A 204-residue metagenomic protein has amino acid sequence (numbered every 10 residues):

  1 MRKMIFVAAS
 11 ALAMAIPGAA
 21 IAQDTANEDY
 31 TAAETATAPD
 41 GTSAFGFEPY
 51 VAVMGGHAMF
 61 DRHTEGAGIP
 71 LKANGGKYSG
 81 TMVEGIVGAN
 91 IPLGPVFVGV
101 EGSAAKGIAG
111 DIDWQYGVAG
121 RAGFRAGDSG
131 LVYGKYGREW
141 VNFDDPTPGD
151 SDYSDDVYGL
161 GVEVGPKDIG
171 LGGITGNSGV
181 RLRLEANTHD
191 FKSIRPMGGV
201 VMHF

Functional and structural regions predicted by a protein language model:
M1-Q23: Gram-negative bacterial Sec-dependent N-terminal signal peptides
I21-F204: Gram-negative outer-membrane beta-barrel domains
